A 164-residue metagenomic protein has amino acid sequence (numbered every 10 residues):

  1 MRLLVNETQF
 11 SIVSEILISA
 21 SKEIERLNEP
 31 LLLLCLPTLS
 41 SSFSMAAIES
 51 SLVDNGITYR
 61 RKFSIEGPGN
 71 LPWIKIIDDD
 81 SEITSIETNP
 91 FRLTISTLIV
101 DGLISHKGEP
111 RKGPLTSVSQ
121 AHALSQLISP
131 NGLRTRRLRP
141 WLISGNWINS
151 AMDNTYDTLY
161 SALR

Functional and structural regions predicted by a protein language model:
M1-R164: Replace "Mg2+/Mn2+-dependent" with "divalent metal-dependent
